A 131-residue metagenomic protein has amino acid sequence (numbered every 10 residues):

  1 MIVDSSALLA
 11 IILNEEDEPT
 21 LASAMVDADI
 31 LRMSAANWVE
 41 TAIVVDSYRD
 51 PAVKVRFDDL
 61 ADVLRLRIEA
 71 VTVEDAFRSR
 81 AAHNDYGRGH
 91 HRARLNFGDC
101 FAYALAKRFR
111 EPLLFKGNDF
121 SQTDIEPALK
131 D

Functional and structural regions predicted by a protein language model:
M1-M33, D46-D59, L129-D131: Short, well-structured N-terminal submotif of metal-dependent ribonuclease cores
E18, W38, K54, A76-R80: A general structural signal for well-ordered alpha-helical segments in protein cores
A22-S23, D59-D62, H83-G89: Glycine/charged-rich beta-loop-alpha catalytic/anionic-binding loops adjacent to active sites
D29-R32, R65-E69: Short loop->beta-strand "edge-of-pocket" segments that line small-molecule binding or catalytic clefts across diverse
V44-S47, R65: Helix-loop "lid/cap" segments that line or gate small-molecule binding pockets
R67-P112: Active-site neighborhoods of divalent-metal-dependent phosphate/nucleic-acid chemistry enzymes
Y103-D131: Acidic, PIN/NYN-like endoribonuclease modules and their adjacent C-terminal/linker elements
